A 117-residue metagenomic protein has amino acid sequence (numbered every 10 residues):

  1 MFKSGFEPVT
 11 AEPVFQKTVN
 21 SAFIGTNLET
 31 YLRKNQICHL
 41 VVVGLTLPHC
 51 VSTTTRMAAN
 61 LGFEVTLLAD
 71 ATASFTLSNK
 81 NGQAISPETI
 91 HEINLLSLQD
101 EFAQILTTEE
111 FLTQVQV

Functional and structural regions predicted by a protein language model:
M1-V117: Active-site-adjacent betaalpha module
